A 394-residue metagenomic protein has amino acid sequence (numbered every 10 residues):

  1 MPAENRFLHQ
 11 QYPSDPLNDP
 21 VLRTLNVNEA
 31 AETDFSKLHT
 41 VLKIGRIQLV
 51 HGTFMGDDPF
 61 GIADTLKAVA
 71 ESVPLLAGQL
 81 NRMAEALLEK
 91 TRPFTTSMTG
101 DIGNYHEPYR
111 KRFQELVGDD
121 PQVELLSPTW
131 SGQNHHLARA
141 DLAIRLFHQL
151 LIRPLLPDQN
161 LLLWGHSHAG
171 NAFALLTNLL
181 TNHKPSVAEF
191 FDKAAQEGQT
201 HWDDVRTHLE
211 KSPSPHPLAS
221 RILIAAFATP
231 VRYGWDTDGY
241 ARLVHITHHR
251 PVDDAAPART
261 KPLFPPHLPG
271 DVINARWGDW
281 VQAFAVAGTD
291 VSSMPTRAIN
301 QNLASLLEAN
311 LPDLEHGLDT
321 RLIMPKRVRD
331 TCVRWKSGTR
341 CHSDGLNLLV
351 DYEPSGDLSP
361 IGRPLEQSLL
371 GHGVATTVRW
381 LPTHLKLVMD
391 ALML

Functional and structural regions predicted by a protein language model:
P2-N81: N-terminal low-complexity, Ser/Thr- and acidic-residue-enriched intrinsically disordered segments
Y12-N18, F94-T96, F191-A194, L209-H216 (+1 more regions): A generic short-segment signal for beta-strand/edge and adjacent turn/coil regions
D34, Y109-G118, L150-P154, L180 (+3 more regions): Hydrophobic, Leu/Ile/Phe/Ala-enriched alpha-helical segments that form helix-helix packing faces
I47, W164-S167, S368: A composition/secondary-structure signal for short, hydrophobic, low-basic-content segments with alpha-helix propensity
Q48-Q159: Active-site catalytic motif of lipid deacylating hydrolases and related acyltransferases
L76-L80, P93-G103, T237-L394: C-terminal catalytic-base region of ester-bond hydrolases, centering on the histidine of the charge-relay
I102-F113, Q122-T129, P215-D236, H342-G345: Extended, compositionally biased low-complexity polar/Lys-Gly-rich tracts and adjacent boundary/linker regions are
H136-I273: Serine-dependent carboxylesterase/thioesterase catalytic core of lipase-like alpha/beta-hydrolase/SGNH enzymes
